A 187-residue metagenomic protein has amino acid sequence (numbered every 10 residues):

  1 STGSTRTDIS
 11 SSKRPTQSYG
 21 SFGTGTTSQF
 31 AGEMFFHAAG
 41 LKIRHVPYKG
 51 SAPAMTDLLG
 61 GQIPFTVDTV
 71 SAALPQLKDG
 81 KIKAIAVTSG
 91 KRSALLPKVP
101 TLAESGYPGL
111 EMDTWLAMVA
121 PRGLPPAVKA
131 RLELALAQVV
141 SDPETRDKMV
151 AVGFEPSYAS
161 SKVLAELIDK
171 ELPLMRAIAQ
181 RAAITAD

Functional and structural regions predicted by a protein language model:
S1-D187: Conserved, function-defining micro-sites of small-solute handling proteins
